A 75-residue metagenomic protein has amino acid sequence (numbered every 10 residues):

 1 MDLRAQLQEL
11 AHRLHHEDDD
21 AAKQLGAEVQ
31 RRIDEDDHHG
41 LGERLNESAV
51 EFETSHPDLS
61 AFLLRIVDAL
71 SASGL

Functional and structural regions predicted by a protein language model:
M1-E43, A72: Short amphipathic alpha-helical segments that predominantly mediate membrane engagement
L14, E51-F52: Short alpha-helical scaffold segments that flank and stabilize functional sites
E43-E51: Short, glycine/alanine-rich amphipathic alpha-helical segment that often forms an alpha-turn-alpha hairpin
F52-L75: Amphipathic alpha-helical binding modules
